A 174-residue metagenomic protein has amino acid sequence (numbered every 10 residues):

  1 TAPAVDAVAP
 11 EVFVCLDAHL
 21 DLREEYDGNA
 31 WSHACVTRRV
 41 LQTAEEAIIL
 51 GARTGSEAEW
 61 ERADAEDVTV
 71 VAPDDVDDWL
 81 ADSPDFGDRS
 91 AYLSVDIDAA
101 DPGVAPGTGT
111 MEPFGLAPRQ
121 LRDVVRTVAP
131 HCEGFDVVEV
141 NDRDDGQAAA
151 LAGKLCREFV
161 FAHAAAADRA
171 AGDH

Functional and structural regions predicted by a protein language model:
T1-H174: Conserved alpha-helical scaffold segments that buttress catalytic/binding sites
